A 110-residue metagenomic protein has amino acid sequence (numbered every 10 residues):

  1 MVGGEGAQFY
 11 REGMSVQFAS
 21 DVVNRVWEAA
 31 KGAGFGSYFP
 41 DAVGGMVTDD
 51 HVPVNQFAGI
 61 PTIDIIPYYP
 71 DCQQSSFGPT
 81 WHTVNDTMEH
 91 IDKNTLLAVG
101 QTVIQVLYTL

Functional and structural regions predicted by a protein language model:
V2-L110: Active-site-adjacent substrate-binding region of metalloamidase/peptidase-like peptide-processing proteins
